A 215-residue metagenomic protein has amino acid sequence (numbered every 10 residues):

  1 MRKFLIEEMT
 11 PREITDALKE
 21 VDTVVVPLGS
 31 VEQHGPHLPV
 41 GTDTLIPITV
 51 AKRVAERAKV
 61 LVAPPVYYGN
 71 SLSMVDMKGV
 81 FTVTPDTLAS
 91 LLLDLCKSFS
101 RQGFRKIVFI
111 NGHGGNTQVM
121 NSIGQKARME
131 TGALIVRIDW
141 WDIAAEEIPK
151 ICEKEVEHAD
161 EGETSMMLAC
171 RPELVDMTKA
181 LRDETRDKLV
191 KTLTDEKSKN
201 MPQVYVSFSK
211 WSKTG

Functional and structural regions predicted by a protein language model:
M1-D86, S90-V108, G114-G215: Extended, histidine- and acidic-residue-enriched regions that form the cofactor-binding/catalytic faces
